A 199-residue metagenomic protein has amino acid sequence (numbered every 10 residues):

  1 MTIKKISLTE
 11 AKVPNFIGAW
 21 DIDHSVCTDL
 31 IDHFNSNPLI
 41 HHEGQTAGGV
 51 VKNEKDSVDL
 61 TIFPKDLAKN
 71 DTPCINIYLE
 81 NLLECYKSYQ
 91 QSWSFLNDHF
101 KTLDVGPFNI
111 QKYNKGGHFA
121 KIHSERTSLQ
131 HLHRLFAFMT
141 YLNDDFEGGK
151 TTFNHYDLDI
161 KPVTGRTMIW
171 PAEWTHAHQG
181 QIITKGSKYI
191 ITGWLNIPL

Functional and structural regions predicted by a protein language model:
T2-T102: Non-heme Fe(II)/2-oxoglutarate
K12, T102, S128-R134, I183-K185: A generic structural micro-feature
D98-N114: Acidic, glycine-rich loop-and-strand cores that form catalytic or ligand-binding grooves in diverse globular domains
L103-V105, G117-F119, H133-L135: Short connector loops at helix/strand junctions that flank enzyme active sites, especially segments positioning acidic
I110-N114, S128-E147, L195: Short, conserved beta-strand element in jelly-roll/cupin
F119-T127: Histidine-centered catalytic micro-motifs
I122, R134, E147-L199: Catalytic core of Fe(II)/2-oxoglutarate
